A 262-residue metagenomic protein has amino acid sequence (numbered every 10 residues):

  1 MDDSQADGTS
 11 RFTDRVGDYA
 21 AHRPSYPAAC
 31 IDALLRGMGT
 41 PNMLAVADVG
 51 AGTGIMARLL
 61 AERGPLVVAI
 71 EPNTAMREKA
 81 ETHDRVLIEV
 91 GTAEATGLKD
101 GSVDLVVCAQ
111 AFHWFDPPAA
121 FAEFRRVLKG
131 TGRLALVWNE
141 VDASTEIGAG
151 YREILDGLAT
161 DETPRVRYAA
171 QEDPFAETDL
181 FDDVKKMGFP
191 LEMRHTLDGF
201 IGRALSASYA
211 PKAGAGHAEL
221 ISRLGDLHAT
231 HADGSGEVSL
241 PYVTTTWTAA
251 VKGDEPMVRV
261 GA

Functional and structural regions predicted by a protein language model:
M1-N42: Conserved class I S-adenosyl-L-methionine
A45-A47, T53-A95: Class I SAM-dependent methyltransferase SAM/SAH-binding core
I70, C108-A109, V137-N139: Residues lining the SAM
E94-L105: A short acidic, Gly/Pro-enriched loop at the edge of an enzyme's catalytic core that lines a small-molecule cofactor
F115-E123: A short, conserved alpha-helix within the catalytic core of class I
R125-R194: Conserved catalytic/acceptor-binding region of the Class I
D173-A262: Conserved Class I S-adenosyl-L-methionine
